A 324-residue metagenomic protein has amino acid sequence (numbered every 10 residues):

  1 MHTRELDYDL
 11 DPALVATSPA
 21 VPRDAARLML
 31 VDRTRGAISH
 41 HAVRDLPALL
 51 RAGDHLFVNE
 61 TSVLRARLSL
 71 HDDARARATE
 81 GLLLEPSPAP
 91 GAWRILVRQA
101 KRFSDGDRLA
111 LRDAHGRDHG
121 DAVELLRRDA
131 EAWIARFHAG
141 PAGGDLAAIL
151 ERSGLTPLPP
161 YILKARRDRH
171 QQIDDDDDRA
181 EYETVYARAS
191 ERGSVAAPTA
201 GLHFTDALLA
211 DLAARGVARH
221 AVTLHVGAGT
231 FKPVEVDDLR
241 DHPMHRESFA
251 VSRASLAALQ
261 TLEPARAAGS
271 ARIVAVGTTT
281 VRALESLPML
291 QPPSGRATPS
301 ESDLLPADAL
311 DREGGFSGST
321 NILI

Functional and structural regions predicted by a protein language model:
M1-I324: Surface-exposed, charge/polar-rich loops and edge strands
